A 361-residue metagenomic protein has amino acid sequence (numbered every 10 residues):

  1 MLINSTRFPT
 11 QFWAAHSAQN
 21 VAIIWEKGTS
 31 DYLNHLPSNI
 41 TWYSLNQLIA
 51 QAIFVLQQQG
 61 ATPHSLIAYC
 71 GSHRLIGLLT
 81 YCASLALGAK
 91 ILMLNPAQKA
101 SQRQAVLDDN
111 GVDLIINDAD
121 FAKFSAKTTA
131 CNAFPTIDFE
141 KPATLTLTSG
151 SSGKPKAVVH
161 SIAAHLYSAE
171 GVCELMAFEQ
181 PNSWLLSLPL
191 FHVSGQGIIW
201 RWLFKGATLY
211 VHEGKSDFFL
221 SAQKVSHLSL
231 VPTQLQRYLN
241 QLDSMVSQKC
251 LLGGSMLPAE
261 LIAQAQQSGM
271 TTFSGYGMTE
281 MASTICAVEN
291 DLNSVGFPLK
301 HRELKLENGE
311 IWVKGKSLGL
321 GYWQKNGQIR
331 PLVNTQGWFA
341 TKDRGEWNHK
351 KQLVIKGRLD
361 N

Functional and structural regions predicted by a protein language model:
L2-T6, A18-V21, C131-L147, K154 (+2 more regions): Conserved pre-ATP/AMP-binding loop-to-beta segment of ANL
Q11, A22-G60, R74, Q104 (+1 more regions): Conserved AMP-binding/adenylate-forming core of the ANL superfamily
I53-A97: Conserved AMP-binding/adenylate-forming
G71-C82, A97-S101, S187-K205: Conserved coil-to-alpha-helix start sites within the AMP-binding
D108-D118, A143, K156-L242, K249 (+1 more regions): AMP-binding/adenylate-forming
V211-H212, G269-N308, S317-G321, R330-W338: Conserved ATP-binding loop and adjacent catalytic segment of the adenylate-forming AMP-binding
H227-L230, Y238-L292, E303-K305: Gly/Ser/Thr-rich phosphate-binding loop
W312-N361: Conserved ATP-binding/catalytic segment of the ANL
